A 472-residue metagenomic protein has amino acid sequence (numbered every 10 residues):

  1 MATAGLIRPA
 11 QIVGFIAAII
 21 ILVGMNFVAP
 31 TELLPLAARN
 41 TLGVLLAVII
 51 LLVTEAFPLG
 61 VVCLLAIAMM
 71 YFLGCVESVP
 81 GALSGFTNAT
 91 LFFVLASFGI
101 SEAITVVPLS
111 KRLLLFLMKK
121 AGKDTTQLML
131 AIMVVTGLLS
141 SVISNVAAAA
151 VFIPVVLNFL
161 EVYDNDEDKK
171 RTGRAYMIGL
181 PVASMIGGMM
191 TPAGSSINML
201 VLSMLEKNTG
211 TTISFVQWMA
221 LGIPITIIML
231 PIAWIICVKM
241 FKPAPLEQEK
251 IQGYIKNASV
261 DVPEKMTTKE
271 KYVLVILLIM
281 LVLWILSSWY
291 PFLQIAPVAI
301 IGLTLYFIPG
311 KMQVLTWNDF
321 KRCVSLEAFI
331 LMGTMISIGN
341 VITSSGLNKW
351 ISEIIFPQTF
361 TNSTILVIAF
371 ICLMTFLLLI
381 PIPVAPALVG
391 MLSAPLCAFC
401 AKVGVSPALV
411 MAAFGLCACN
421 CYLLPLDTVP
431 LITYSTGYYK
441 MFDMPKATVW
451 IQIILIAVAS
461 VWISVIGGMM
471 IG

Functional and structural regions predicted by a protein language model:
M1-L95, Q217-E353, I451-Q452, I456 (+2 more regions): Hydrophobic transmembrane alpha-helices of multi-pass small-molecule transporters
A2-T3, Y163-L246, V429-G467, G472: Membrane-core helix-loop-helix motifs of multi-pass transport proteins
T3, P30, A47, V61 (+2 more regions): Membrane-embedded alpha-helical segments and adjacent helix-loop junctions characteristic of multi-pass solute
I50-P58, V135-N145, P181-A193, I285-S287 (+2 more regions): Transmembrane alpha-helix interface/packing and boundary motifs in multi-pass membrane proteins, characterized by
I67, V146-E161, M177, M190-K207 (+5 more regions): Re-entrant/interfacial helical elements at transmembrane boundaries that shape and gate the permeation pathway
F92, A96-S97, S101, A131 (+18 more regions): Alpha-helical transmembrane segments of multi-pass inner-membrane proteins, especially transporters/permeases
D164-D168, I223, T334-I338, N348 (+1 more regions): C-terminal transmembrane helix pair
